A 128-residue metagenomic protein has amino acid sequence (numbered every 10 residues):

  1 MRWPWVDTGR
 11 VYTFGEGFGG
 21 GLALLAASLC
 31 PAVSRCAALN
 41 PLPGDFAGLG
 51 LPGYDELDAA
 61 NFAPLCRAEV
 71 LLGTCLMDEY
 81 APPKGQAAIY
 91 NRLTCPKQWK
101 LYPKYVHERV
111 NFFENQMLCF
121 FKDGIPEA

Functional and structural regions predicted by a protein language model:
M1-P52: Primarily recognizes the serine-hydrolase "nucleophile elbow" in alpha/beta-hydrolase and SGNH/GDSL folds
V6, A32, A68, C95-P96 (+1 more regions): Short, well-ordered coil loops that connect the C-terminus of an alpha-helix to the N-terminus of a beta-strand
F18, P41, M77, K104-Y105: An acidic- and aromatic-residue-enriched active-site/binding cleft used to recognize and process polar
A26-P31, Y90-T94, L118: Short, surface-exposed basic-aromatic patches at helix termini and helix-loop junctions that form
F46-P103: The feature captures the conserved acid-bearing segment of alpha/beta-hydrolase catalytic domains
P82-Q86, V110-N115: Conserved strand-to-helix beginnings and helix N-cap segments that scaffold or border functional pockets
P96-V110, Q116-L118: Histidine-bearing beta->alpha loop at or near hydrolase active sites
F112-A128: Catalytic active-site module of serine/aspartate enzymes centered on a nucleophile-bearing elbow/loop
